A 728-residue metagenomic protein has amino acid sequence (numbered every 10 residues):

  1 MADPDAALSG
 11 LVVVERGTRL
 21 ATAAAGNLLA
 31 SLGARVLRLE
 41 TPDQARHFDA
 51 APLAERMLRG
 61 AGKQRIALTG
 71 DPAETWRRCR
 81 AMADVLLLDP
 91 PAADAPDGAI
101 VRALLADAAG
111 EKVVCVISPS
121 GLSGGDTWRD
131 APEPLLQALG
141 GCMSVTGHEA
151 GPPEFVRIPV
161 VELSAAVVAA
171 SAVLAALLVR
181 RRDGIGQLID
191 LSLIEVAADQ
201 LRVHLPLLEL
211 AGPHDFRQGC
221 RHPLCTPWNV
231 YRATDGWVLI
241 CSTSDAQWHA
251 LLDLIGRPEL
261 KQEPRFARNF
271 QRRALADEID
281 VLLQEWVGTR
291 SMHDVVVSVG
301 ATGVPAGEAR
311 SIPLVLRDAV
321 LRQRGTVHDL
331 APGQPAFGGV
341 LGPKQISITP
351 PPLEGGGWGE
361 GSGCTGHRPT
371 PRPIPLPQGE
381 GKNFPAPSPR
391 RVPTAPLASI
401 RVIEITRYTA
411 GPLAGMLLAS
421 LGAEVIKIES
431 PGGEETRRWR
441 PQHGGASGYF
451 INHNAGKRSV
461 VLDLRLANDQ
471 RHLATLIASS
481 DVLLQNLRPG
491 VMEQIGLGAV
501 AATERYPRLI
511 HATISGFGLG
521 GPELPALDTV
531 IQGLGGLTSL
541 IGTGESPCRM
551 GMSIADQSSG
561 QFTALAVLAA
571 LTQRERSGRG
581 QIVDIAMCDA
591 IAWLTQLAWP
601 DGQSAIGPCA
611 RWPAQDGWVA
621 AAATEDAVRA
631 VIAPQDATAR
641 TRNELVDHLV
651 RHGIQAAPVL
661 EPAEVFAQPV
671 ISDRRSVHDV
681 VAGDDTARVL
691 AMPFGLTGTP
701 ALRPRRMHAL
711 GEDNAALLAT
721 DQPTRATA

Functional and structural regions predicted by a protein language model:
M1-I185, F216, L282, L330 (+9 more regions): N-terminal helix-loop segment corresponding to the beta1-alpha1 unit of nucleotide/adenylate-binding folds
E74-R78, H214, R221, T226-T302 (+4 more regions): Aromatic-enriched alpha-helical interface/lid elements that frame and gate functional surfaces
P119-G121, L193-A198, D235-W237, T243-A246 (+7 more regions): Glycine-rich beta-alpha junction loops
L177-G219, I312, A570-C609, P662: Substrate-binding/catalytic subdomain of NAD(P)-dependent oxidoreductase enzymes
Q218-P223, W228-N229, Q334-F337, D601-S604 (+3 more regions): Short Gly/Pro-enriched turn/cap motifs at secondary-structure boundaries
A301-S347, V646, V650-P704: A glycine-rich dinucleotide-binding beta-alpha-beta segment and adjacent secondary-structure elements that constitute
E354-E360, G379-G381: Glycine-biased, low-complexity coil/linker segments
